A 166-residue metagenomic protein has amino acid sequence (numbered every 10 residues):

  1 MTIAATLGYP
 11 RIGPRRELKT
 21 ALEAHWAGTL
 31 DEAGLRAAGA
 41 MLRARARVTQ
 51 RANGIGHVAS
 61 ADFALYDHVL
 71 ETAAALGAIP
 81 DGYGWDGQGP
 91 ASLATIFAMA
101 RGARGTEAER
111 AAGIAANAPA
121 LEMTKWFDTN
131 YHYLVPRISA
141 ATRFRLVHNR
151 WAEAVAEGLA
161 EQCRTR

Functional and structural regions predicted by a protein language model:
M1-R166: Domain-level signal for soluble alpha/beta catalytic cores
